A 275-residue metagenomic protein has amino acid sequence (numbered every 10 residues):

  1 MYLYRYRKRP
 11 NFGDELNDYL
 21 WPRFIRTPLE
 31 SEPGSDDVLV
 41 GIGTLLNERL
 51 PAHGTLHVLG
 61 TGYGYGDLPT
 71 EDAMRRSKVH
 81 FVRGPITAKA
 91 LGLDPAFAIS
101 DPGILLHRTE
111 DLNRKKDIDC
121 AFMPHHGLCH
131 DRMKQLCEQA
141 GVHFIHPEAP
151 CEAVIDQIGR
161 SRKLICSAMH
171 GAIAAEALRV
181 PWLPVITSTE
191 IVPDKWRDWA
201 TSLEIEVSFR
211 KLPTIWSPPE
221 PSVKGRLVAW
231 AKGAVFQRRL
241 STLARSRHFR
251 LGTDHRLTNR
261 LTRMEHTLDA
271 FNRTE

Functional and structural regions predicted by a protein language model:
M1-E275: Active-site anion-handling motifs in enzyme catalytic cores
